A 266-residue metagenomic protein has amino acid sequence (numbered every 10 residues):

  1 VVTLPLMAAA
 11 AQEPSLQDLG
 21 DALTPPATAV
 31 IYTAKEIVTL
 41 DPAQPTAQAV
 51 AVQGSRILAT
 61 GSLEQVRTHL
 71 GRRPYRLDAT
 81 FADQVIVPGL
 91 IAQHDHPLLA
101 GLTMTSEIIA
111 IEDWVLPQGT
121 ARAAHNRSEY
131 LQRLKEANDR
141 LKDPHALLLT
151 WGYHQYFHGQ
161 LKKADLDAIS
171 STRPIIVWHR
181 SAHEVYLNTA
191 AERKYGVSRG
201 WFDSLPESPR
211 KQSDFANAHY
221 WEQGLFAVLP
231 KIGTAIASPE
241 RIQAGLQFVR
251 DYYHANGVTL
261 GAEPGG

Functional and structural regions predicted by a protein language model:
V1-M7: Bacterial N-terminal signal peptides
A8-Q12: Short, low-complexity disordered leader/linker segments with a strong preference for bacterial N-terminal type II
P14-A34, V38, P42-G266: Divalent metal-binding segments
